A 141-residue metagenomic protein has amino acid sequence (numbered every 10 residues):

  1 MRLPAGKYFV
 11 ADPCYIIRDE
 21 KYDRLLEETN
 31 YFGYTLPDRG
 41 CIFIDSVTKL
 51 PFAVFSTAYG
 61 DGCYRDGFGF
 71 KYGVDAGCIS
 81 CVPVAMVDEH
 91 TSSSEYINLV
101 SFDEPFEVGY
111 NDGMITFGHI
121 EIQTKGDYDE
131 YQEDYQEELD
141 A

Functional and structural regions predicted by a protein language model:
M1-A141: Intrinsically disordered, low-complexity acidic regions enriched in Pro/Ser/Thr
